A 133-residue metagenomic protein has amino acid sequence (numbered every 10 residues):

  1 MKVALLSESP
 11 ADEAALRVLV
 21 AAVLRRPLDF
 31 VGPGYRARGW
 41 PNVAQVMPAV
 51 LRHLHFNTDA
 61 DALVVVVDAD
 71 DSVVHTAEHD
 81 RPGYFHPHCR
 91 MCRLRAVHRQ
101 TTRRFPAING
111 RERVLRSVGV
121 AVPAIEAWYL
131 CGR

Functional and structural regions predicted by a protein language model:
M1-D61: Short, surface-exposed loop/strand segments
L6, P33-R36, V64-D68, S117-A121: Extended hydrophobic secondary-structure segments that form protein cores and membrane-embedded regions
L54-T76: Extended, charge-rich low-complexity interaction segments
D68-R133: Activity-critical C-terminal alpha-helical subdomain
